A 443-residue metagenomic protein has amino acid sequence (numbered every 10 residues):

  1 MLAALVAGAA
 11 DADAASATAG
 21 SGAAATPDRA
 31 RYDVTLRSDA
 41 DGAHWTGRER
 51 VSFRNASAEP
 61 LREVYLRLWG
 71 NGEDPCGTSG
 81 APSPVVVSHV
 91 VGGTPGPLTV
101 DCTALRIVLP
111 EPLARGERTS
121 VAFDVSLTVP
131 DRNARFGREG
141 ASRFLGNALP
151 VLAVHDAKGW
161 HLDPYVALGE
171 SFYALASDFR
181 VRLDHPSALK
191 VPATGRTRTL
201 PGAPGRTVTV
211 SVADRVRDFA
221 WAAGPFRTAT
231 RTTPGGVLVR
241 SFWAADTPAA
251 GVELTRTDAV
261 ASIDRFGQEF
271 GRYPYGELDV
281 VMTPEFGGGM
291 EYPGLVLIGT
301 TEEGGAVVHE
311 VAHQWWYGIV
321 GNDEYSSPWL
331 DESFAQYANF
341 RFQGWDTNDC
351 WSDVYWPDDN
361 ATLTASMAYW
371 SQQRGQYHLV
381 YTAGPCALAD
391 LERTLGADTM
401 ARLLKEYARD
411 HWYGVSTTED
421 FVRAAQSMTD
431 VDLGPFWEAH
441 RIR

Functional and structural regions predicted by a protein language model:
M1-T46: N-terminal, polar/Ser/Thr-rich
R37-D41, W412-R443: Beta/coil-rich, acidic/histidine-enriched accessory regions frequently appended to metallopeptidases
R62-P95, G146-L149, D184, A188-L189: Solvent-exposed beta-hairpin/edge-strand motifs
W69, V121-A220: Extended, low-hydrophobicity, Ser/Thr/Pro/Gly-biased non-transmembrane segments
G80-A141: A surface-exposed beta-strand-loop module
S171-V308, Y337: Hydrophobic helix-coil surface modules that form long, contiguous segments used for peptide/substrate interaction
M282, P293-S352, L404: Zinc-dependent metallopeptidase catalytic helix centered on the HExxH motif and its immediate flanking segment
S326-A397, K405, H411-W412, M428 (+1 more regions): Acidic/His/Gly-enriched intrinsically disordered linker/tail segments that often contain short helix/coil "MoRF-like"
